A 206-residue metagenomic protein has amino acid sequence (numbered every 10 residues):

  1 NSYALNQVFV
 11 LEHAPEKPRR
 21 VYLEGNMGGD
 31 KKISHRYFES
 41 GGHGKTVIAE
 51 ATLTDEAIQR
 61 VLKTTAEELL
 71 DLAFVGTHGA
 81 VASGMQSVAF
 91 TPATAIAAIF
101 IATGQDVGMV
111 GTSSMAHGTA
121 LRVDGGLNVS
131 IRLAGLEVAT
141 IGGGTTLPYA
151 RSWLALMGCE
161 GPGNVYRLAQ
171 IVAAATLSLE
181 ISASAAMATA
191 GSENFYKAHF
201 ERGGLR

Functional and structural regions predicted by a protein language model:
N1-T146: Glycine-rich anion/phosphate-binding loop at the beta-strand->alpha-helix junction
N128-R206: Internal helix-turn-beta structural module
